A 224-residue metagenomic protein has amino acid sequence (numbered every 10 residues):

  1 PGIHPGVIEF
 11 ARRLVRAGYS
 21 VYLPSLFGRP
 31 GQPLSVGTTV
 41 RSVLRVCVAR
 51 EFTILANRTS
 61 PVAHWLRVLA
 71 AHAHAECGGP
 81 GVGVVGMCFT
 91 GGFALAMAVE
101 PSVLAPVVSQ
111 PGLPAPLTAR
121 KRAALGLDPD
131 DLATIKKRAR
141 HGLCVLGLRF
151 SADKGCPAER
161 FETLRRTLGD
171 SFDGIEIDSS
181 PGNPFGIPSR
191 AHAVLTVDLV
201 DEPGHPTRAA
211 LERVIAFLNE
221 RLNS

Functional and structural regions predicted by a protein language model:
P1-S224: N-terminal cap/leader regions of alpha/beta-hydrolase-fold enzymes, predominantly small-molecule hydrolases
